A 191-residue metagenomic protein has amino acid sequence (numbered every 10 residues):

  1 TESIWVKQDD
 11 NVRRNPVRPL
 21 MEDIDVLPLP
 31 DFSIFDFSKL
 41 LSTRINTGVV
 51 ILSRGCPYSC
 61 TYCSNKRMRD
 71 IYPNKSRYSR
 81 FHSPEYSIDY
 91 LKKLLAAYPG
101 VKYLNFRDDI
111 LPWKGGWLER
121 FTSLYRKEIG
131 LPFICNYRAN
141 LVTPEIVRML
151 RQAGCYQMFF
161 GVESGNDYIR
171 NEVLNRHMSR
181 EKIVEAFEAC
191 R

Functional and structural regions predicted by a protein language model:
T1-M21: Glycine-rich beta-alpha loop elements in corrinoid/cobalamin-binding modules across cobalamin-dependent enzymes
P30-R191: Radical SAM [4Fe-4S] cluster-binding motif and immediate context
